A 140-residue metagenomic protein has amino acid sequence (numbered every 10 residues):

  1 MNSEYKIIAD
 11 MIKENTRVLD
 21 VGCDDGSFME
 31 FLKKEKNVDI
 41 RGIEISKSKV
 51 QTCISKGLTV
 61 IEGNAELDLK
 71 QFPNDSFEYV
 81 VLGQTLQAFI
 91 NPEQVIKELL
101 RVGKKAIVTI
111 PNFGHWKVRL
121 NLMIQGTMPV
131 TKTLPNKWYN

Functional and structural regions predicted by a protein language model:
M1-N15: Conserved alpha-helix/loop element of class I SAM-dependent methyltransferases that forms part of the SAM/SAH-binding
E14, D75-S76, V102: Alpha-helix C-terminal capping/helix-to-coil transition sites in glycosyltransferase folds
T16-D24: Conserved class I S-adenosyl-L-methionine
R17, D39, K105: Residues at the starts of beta-strands that form the adenosine-phosphate
S27, F31-D68: Class I SAM-dependent methyltransferase SAM/SAH-binding core
K70-Y79: A short acidic, Gly/Pro-enriched loop at the edge of an enzyme's catalytic core that lines a small-molecule cofactor
Y79-I90: A short SAM/SAH-binding and catalytic strip from SAM-dependent methyltransferases
E93-R101, K105-N140: S-adenosyl-L-methionine-dependent methyltransferase catalytic module, highlighting the catalytic core
